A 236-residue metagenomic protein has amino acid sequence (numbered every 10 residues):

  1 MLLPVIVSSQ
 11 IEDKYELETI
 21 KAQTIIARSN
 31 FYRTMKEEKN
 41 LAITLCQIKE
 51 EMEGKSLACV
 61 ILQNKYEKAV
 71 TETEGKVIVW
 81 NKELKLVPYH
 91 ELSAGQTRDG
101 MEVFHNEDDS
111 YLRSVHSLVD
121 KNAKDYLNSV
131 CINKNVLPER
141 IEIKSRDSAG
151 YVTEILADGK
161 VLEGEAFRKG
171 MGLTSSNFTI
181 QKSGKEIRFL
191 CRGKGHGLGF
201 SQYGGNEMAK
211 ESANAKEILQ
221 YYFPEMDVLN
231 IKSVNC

Functional and structural regions predicted by a protein language model:
M1-C236: Conserved, single-site charged/polar hotspot
